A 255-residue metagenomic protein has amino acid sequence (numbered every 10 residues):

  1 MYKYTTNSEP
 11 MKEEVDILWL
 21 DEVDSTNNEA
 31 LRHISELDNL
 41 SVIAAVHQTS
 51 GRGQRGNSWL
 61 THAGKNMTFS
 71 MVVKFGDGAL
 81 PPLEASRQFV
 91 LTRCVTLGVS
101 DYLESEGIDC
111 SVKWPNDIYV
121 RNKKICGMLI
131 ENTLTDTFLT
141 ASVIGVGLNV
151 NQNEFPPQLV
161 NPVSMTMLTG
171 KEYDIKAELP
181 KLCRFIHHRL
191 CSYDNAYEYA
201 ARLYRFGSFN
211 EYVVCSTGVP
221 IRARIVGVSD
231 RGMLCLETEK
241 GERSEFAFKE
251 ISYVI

Functional and structural regions predicted by a protein language model:
M1-I108: N-terminal lobe of the biotin/lipoate ligase/transferase fold
Y2-K3, G76-C110, V120-I255: Long, positively charged amphipathic alpha-helical accessory segments at protein N-termini or as interdomain linkers
